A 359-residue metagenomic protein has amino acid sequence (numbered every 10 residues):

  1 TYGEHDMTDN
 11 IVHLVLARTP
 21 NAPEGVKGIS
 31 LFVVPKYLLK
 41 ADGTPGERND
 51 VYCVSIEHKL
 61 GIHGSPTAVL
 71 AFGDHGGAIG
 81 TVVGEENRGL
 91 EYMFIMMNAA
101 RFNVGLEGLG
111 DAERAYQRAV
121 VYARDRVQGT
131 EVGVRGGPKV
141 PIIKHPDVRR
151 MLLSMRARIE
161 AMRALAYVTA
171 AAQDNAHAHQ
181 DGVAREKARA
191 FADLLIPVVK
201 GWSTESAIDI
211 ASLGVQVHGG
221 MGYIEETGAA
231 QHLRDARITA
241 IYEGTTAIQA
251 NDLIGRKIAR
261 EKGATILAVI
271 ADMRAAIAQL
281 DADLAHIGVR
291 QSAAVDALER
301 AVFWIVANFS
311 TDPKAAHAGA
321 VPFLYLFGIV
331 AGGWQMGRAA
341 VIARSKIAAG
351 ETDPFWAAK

Functional and structural regions predicted by a protein language model:
T1, H145-Q216: Gly/Pro-rich turn-and-neighbor structural signature
T1-R48: A short core secondary-structure module
L38-V54, K59, P66-A100, A119-I143 (+1 more regions): A glycine-rich, basic-preceded beta-loop-alpha segment at the flavin cofactor/substrate interface of flavin-utilizing
I62, V168, A190-A268: Alpha-helix capping/hinge segments and adjacent helical runs
V82-M96, D125-P146, A172-F191, Q216-D235 (+4 more regions): Conserved catalytic-core motifs characterized by acidic clusters
A100, E107-D111, A115-A123, R256: Mobile "lid/hinge" segments at catalytic clefts and subdomain interfaces of large enzymes
R260, M273-K359: C-terminal amphipathic alpha-helical interaction region
